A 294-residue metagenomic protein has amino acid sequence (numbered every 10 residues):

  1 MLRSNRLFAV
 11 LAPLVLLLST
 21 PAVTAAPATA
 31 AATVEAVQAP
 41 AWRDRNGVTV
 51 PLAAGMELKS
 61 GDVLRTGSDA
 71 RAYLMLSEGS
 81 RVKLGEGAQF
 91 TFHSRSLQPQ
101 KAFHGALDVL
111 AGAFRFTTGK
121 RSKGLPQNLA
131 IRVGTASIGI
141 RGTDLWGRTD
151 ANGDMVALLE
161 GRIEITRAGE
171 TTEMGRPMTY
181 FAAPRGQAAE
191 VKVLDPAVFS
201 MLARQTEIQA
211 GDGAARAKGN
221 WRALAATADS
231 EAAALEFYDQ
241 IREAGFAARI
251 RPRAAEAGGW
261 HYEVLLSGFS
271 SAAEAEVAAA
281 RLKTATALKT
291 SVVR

Functional and structural regions predicted by a protein language model:
M1-L11: Bacterial N-terminal signal peptides that target proteins for export
A9-S19: Bacterial N-terminal signal peptides
L18-P27: Bacterial Sec-dependent signal peptides at the C-terminal "C-region" and cleavage site
A26, D229-R294: Extracytoplasmic
A26-V63, G67-S68, A72-T179, P184-K218: Flexible, surface-exposed loop/linker segments and immediately adjacent secondary-structure boundaries
Y73, W146, R222-L224, E263-L265: Short aromatic/hydrophobic contact patches that present stacked aromatics for nucleic-acid/ligand binding
G213-R222, G259-H261: Short, low-complexity disordered segments enriched in Ser/Pro/Gly and basic
K218-A233: Short, solvent-exposed beta-strand/turn patches at coil↔beta or beta↔helix junctions that act as interaction loops
